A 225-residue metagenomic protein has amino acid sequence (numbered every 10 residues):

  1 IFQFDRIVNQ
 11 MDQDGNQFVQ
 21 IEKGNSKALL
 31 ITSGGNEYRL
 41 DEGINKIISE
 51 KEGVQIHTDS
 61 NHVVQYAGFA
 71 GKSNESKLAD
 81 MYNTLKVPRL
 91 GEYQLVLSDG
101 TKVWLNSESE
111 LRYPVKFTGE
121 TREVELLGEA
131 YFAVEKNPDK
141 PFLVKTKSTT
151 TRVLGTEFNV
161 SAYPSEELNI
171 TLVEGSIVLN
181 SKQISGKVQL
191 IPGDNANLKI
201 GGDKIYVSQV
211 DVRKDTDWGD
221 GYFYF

Functional and structural regions predicted by a protein language model:
I1-F225: A residue-level detector for the "anchor" residue at the start of short, highly conserved motifs
